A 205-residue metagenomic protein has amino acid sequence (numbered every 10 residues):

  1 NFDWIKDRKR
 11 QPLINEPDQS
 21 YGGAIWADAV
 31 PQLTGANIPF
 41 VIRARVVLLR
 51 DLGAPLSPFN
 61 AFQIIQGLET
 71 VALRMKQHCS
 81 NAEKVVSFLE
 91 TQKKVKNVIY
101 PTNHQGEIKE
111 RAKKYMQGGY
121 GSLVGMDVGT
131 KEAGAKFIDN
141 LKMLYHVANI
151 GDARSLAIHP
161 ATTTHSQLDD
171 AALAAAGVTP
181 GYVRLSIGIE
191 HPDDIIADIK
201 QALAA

Functional and structural regions predicted by a protein language model:
N1-L123, D127-D139, M143-R154: Active-site C-terminal subdomain of aminotransferase-like
R74, K131-E132, D139, S155-A205: PLP-dependent enzyme catalytic core of the Aspartate aminotransferase-like
